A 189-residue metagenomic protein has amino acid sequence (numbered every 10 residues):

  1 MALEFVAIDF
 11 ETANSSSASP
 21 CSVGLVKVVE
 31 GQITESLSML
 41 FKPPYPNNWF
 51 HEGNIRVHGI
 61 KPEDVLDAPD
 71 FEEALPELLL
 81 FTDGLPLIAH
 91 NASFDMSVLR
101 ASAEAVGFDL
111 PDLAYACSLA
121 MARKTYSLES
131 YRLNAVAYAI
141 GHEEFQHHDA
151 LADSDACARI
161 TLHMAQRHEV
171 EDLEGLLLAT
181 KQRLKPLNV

Functional and structural regions predicted by a protein language model:
M1-A101, A105-D112, S127-S130, N134-H148: Conserved non-catalytic scaffold segment of RNase H-like nuclease domains
L99, M121, C157-T161: Buried hydrophobic packing segments
D109-M121: Conserved beta-strand -> loop -> alpha-helix junction used to position metal-binding or nucleic-acid-contacting
D149-M164: Acidic, divalent-metal-coordinating active-site segment for phosphoryl/phosphodiester hydrolysis, typified by short
I160-V189: Acidic two-metal-ion nuclease catalytic site recognized across multiple nuclease folds, prominently DnaQ/RNase D-T
